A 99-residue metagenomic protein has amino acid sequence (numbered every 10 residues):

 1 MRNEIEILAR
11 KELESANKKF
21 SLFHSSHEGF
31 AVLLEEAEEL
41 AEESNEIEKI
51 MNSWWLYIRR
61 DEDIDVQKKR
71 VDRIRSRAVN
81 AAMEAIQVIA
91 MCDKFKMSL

Functional and structural regions predicted by a protein language model:
M1-L99: Flexible "arm" and connector segments at domain edges
